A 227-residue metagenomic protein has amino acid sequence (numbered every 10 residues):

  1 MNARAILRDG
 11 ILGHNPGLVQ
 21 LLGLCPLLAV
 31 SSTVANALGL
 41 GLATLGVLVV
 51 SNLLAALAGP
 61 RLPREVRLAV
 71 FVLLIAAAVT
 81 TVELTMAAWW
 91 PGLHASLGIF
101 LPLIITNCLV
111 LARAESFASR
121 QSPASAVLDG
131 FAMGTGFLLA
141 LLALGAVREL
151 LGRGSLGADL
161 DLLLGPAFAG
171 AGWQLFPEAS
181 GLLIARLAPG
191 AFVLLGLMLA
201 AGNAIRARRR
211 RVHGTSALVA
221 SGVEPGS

Functional and structural regions predicted by a protein language model:
M1-R8, L162, P166-A171, R206-S227: Intrinsically disordered, low-complexity non-transmembrane regions of multi-pass membrane transporters
L24-L28, T44-L45, V49, A76-E83 (+3 more regions): Hydrophobic core segments of alpha-helical transmembrane domains in multi-pass membrane transport and ion-translocation
V34-V50, V70, H94-I105: Structural signature of hydrophobic alpha-helical transmembrane segments
S51-R64, L111-Q121: C-terminal ends of transmembrane helices
L62-I75, S96-P102, A126-D129, T215-S216: Cytoplasmic-side transmembrane-helix entry/capping segments in multi-pass membrane proteins
T81-L97: Transmembrane alpha-helix boundary signature
G130-S155: Hydrophobic alpha-helical membrane-insertion segments
G157-R186: Short, membrane-exposed interhelical loops at transmembrane-helix boundaries
